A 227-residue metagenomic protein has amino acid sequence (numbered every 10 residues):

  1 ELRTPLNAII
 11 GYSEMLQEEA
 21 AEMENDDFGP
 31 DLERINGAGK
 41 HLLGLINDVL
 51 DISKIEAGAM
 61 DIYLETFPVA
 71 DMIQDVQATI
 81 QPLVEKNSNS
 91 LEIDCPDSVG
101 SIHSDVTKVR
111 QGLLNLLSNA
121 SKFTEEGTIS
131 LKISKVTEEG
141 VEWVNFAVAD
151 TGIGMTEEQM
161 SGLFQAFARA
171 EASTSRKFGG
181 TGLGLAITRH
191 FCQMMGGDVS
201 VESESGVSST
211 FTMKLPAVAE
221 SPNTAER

Functional and structural regions predicted by a protein language model:
M15, A20, S53-L64: Helix-loop junction within the histidine kinase core
G29, Y63-P68, E85, S90-G100 (+1 more regions): Conserved catalytic submotifs in the C-terminal HATPase_c
G37-L42: Short alpha-helical segment of the dimerization/phosphotransfer core of two-component systems
Y63-A78, R110: A conserved beta-strand-to-alpha-helix junction within the catalytic ATP-binding
A120-S121: Short helix-loop "hinge" at the ATP-lid/N-box region of the Bergerat-fold HATPase_c
M155-R169: Short conserved segment of the HATPase_c
G196-E202: Glycine-rich ATP-binding loops of the HATPase_c
